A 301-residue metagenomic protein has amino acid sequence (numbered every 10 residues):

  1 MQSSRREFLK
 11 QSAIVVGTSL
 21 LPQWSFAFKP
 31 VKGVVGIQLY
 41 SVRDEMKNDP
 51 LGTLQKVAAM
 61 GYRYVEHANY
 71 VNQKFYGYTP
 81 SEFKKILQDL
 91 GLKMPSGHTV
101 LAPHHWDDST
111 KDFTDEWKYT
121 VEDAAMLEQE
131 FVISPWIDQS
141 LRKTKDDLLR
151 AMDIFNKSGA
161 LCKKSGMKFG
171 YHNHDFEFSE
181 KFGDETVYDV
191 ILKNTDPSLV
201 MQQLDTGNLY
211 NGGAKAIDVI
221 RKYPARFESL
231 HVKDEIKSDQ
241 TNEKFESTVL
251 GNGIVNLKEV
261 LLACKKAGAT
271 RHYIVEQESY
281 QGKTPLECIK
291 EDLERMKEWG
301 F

Functional and structural regions predicted by a protein language model:
Q2-A13, G17-G36, R43-L54, A58 (+3 more regions): Histidine-acidic metal/acid-base catalytic patches
A13-G17, W106-M201, L286: Active-site acidic/histidine proton-transfer and metal-coordination neighborhood in alpha/beta enzyme cores
P30, L54-A59, Y76-P95, K118-E128 (+4 more regions): Acidic (Asp/Glu)-rich catalytic clusters
P30-K32, G36, N48, T53-R63 (+9 more regions): Mature soluble domains of exported/periplasmic/lumenal proteins and thiol-rich metal-chelating peptides
G33-Q38, V65-H67, M94-T99, V132-S134 (+4 more regions): Hydrophobic faces of well-ordered beta-strands that scaffold small-molecule active sites in alpha/beta enzyme cores
V42-N48, A68-T79, A102-T114, Q139-K143 (+5 more regions): Acidic-and-aromatic substrate-binding clefts and catalytic sites of carbohydrate-active enzymes
K93, V100, I236-S238: Active-site/binding-pocket entry motifs
